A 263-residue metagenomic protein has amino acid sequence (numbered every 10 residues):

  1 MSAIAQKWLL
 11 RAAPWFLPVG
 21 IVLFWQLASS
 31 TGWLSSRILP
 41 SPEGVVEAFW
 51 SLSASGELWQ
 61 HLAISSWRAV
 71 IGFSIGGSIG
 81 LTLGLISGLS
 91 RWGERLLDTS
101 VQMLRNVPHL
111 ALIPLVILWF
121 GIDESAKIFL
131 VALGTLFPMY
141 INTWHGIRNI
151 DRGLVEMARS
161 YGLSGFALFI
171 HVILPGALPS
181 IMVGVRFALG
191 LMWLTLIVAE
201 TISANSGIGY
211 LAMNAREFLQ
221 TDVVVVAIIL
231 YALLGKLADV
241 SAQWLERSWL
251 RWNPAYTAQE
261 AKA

Functional and structural regions predicted by a protein language model:
M1-S29: N-terminal signal-anchor/first transmembrane alpha helix
A3-I4, S30-I75: Periplasmic/extracellular loop-to-transmembrane helix junction in inner-membrane transport proteins
I71-V101: Transmembrane-helix boundary motif in ABC transporter permease subunits
R91, R148, P179, V183 (+1 more regions): C-terminal transmembrane helix and the adjacent membrane-cytosol boundary/short C-terminal tail of inner/organellar
T99, N142, G146-G184, A212: Short cytoplasmic-facing helical segments at TM-TM junctions of multi-pass membrane proteins
Q102-P138, H145-G146: Generic hydrophobic transmembrane alpha-helix motif, especially the helices
I117-L118, I147, L194-Y231, L250-E260: Glycine-rich helix-loop "coupling/hinge" segments at transmembrane-helix boundaries in multipass transporters
F129, L133, F166-V198, D222-V225 (+2 more regions): Transmembrane alpha-helices
